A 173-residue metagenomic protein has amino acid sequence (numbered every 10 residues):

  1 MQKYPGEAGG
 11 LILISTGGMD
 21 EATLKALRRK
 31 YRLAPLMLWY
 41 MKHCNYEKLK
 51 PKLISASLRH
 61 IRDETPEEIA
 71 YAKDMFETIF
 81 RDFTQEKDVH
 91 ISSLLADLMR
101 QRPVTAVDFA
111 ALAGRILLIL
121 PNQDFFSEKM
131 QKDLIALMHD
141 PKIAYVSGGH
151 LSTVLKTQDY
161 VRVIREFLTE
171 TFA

Functional and structural regions predicted by a protein language model:
Q2, G9-H43: Flexible "cap/lid" loop of the alpha/beta hydrolase fold
L11, L118, K142-Y145: Conserved beta-strand scaffold positions in the cores of enzyme catalytic domains, especially in NTP/NDP-utilizing
A22-L27, M130-Q131, K156-Q158: Short aromatic-enriched loop/helix-cap "lid" or pocket-rim segments at secondary-structure transitions that line
K48-A70, T78, S93-R100: Helix-loop "lid/cap" segments that line or gate small-molecule binding pockets
E86-K132: Conserved serine/cysteine hydrolase catalytic core
K132, A136-L151: Catalytic histidine neighborhood in serine/cysteine hydrolases with alpha/beta-hydrolase-type architecture
G148-V161: Catalytic histidine-centered segment of alpha/beta-hydrolase-like enzymes
V163-T171: C-terminal alpha-helix
